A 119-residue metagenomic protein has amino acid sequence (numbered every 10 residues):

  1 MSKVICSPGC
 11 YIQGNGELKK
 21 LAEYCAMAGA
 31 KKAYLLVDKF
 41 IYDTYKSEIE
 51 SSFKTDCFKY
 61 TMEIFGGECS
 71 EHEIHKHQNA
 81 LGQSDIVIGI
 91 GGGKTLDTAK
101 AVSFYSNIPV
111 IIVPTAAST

Functional and structural regions predicted by a protein language model:
M1-I86: ATP/NTP phosphate-donor binding region
C69-T119: Glycine/threonine-rich beta-strand-loop-alpha-helix active-site module that forms ligand/phosphate-binding
